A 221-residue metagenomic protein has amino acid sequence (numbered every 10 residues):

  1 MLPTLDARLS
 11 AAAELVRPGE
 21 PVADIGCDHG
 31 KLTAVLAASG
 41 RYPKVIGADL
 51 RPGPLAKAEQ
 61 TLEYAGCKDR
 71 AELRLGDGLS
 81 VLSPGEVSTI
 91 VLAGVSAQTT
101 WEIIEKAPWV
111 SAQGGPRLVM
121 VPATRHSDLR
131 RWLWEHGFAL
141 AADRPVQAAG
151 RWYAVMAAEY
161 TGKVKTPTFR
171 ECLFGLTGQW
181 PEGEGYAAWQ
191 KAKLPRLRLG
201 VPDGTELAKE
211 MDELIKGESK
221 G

Functional and structural regions predicted by a protein language model:
M1-E20, A34: S-adenosyl-L-methionine
L2-A7, S80-V81, E86, Q98-G221: Class I S-adenosyl-L-methionine
G19-D28: Conserved class I S-adenosyl-L-methionine
H29-Y42: Conserved SAM-binding loop of SAM-dependent methyltransferases across substrates and taxa, primarily the Class I
K44-D49: Conserved SAM-binding motif I beta-strand of class I
R51-G53: Conserved SAM/SAH-binding beta-strand->alpha-helix loop
A56-P84: S-adenosyl-L-methionine
E86-G94: Short SAM/SAH-binding signature in class I
